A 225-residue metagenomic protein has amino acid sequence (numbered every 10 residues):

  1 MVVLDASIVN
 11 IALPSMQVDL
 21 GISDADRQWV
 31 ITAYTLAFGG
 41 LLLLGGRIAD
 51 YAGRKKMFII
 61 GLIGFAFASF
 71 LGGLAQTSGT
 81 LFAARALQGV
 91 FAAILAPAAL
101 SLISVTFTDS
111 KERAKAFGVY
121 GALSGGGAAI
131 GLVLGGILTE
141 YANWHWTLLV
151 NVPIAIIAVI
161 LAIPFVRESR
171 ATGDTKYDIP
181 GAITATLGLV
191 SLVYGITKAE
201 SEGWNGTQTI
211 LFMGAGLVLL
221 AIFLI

Functional and structural regions predicted by a protein language model:
M1-P164: Transmembrane-helix bundle of Major Facilitator Superfamily
G118, E140-I225: Hydrophobic transmembrane-helix bundles of small-molecule transporters
